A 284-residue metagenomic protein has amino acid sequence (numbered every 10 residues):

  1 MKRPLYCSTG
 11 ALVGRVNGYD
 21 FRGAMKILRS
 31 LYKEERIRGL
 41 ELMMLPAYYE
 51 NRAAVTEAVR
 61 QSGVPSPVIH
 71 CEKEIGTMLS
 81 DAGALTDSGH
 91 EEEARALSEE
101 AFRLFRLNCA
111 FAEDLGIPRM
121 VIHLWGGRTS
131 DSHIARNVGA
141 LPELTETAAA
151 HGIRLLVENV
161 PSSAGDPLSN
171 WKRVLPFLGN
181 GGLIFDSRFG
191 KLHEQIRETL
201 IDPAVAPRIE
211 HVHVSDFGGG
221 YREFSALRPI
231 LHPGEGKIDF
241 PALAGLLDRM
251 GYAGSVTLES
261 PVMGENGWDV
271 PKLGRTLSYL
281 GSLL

Functional and structural regions predicted by a protein language model:
M1-L107, E113, A149, N180-G182 (+2 more regions): N-terminal pre-domain/capping segments
S8-L12, M43-L45, C71-E74, W125-G127 (+4 more regions): Active-site beta-loop-alpha junctions enriched in small/polar residues
G18-F21, M25, N51-T56, D131-P142 (+3 more regions): Distinct, well-ordered alpha-helical segments
I37-R38, P65, P118, E210 (+1 more regions): Short acidic/polar active-site loop segments enriched in Thr and Asp
G39-L40, T145-K237: Acidic/histidine-rich catalytic cores of soluble enzymes
S80-G182, L192: Active-site acidic/histidine proton-transfer and metal-coordination neighborhood in alpha/beta enzyme cores
E235-R249: A short, acidic, amphipathic alpha-helical segment used as a generic capping/interface helix at domain edges
M263-L284: Aromatic-rich peripheral "rim/lid" segments of glycoside hydrolase catalytic domains that contact and position glycan
